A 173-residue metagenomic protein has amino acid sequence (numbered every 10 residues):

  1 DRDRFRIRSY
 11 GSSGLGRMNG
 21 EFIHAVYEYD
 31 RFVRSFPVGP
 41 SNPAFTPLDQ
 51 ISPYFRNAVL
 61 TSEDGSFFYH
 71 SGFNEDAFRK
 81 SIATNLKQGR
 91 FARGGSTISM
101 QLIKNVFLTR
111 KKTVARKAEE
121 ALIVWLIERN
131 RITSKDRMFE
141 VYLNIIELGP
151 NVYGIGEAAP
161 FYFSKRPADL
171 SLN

Functional and structural regions predicted by a protein language model:
D1-N173: Juxtamembrane regions of bacterial inner-membrane/periplasmic proteins, predominantly the peptidoglycan biogenesis
